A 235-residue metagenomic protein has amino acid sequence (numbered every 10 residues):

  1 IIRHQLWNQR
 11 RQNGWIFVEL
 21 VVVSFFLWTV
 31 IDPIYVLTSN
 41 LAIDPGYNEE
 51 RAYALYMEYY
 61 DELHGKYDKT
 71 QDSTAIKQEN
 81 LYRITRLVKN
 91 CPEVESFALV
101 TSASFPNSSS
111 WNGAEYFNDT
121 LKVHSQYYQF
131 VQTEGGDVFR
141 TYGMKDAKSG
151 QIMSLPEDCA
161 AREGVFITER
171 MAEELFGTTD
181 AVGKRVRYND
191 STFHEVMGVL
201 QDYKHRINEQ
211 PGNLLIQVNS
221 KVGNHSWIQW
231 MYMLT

Functional and structural regions predicted by a protein language model:
I1-W7, I84: A short amphipathic helical element positioned immediately N-terminal to and/or at the very start of a transmembrane
R10-S39, Y47: Short, strongly hydrophobic transmembrane alpha-helices
L27, T74-Q78, Q129: Generic detection of long, well-ordered alpha-helical segments
P33-T120: Membrane-proximal extracellular/periplasmic loop immediately following the first transmembrane helix
S102-T235: Mid-to-C-terminal secondary-structure elements that act as membrane-proximal/extracytoplasmic interface segments
